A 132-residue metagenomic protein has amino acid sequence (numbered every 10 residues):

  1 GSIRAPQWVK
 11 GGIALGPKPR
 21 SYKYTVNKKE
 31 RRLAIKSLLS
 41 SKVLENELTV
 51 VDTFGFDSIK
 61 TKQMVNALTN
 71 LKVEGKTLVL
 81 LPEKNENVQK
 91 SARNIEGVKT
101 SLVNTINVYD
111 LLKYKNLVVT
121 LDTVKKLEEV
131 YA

Functional and structural regions predicted by a protein language model:
G1-P17: DPxDG-like acidic metal-binding loop motif
G16-A132: Extended polybasic, low-complexity segments that bind anionic RNA or targeting/receptor surfaces
